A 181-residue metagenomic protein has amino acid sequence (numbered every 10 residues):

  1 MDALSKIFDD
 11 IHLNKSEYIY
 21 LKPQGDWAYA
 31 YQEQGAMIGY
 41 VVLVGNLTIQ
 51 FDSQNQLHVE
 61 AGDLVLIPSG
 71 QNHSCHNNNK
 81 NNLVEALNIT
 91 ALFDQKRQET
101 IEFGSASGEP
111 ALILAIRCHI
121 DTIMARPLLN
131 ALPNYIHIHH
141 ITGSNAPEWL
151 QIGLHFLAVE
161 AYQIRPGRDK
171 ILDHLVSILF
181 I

Functional and structural regions predicted by a protein language model:
M1-L64, Q71-F103: Generic protein-terminus/edge-of-domain signal
M1-N14, A30, P110-L112, H119 (+2 more regions): A short, N-terminal "cap"/entry segment at the start of jelly-roll beta-barrel domains of the cupin/DSBH fold
Y18-Y20, L64-L66, I113-R117, Y135: Conserved hydrophobic/aromatic beta-strand scaffold that supports enzyme active sites
V44, S69, C118-I120: Residues immediately flanking
F51, I67, I138-H140: Hydrophobic residues in beta-strands and at strand termini
D94-P127: Alpha-helix-centered segments that form part of catalytic cores
R117-I181: An amphipathic alpha-helical interaction segment
